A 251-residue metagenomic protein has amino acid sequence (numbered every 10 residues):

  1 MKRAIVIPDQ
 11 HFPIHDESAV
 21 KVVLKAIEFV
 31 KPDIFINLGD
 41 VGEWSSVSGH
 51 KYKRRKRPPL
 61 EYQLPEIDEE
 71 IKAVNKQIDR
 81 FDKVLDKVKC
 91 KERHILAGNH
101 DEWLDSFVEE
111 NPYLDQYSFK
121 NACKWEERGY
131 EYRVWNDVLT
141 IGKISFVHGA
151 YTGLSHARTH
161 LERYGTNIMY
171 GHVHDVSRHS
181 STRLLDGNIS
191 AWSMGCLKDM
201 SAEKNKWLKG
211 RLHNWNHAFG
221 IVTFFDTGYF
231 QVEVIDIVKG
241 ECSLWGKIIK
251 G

Functional and structural regions predicted by a protein language model:
M1-D79, K247-G251: N-terminal active-site segment of His-dependent metallophosphoesterases
M1-I5, V138-S145, T227: Beta-strand-turn-beta hairpins that frame and shape the catalytic cleft of phosphate-ester-processing enzymes
P8, L38-D40, A97-G98, V147 (+1 more regions): Active-site flanking residues adjacent to catalytic metal/cofactor-binding acidic residues
D16-E17, S45-G49, L104-E109, A157-R158 (+1 more regions): A short acidic (Asp/Glu
F29, E233-I249: Polar, enzyme-active/binding microenvironments
F35, R93-I95, A191: Hydrophobic/aromatic residues located in beta-strands of well-ordered beta-sheets within soluble catalytic
V47-W135: Active-site neighborhood of divalent metal-dependent phosphoester bond hydrolases
K143-I235, G240: Conserved beta-sheet core of the metallophosphoesterase superfamily
